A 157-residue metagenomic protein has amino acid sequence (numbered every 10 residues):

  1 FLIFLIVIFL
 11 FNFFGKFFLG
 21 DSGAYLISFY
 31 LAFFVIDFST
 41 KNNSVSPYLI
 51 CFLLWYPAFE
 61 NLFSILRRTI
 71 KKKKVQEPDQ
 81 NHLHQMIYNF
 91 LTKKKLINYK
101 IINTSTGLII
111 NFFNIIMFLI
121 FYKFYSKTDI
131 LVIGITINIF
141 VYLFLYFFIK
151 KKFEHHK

Functional and structural regions predicted by a protein language model:
F1-K157: Alpha-helical transmembrane segments
